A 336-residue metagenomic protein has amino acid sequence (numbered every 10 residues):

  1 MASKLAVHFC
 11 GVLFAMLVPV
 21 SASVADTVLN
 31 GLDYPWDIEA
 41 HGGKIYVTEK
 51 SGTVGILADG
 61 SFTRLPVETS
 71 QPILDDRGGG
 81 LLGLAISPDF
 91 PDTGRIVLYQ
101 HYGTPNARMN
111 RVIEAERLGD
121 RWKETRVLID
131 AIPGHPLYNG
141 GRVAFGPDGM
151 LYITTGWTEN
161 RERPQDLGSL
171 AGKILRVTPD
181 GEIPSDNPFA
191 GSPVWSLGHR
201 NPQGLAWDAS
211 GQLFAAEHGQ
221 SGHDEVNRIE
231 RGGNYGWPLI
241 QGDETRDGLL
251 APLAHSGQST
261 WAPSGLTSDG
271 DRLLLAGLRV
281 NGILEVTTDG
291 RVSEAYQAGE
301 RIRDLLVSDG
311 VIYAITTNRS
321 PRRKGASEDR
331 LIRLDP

Functional and structural regions predicted by a protein language model:
M1-K4: N-terminal secretory signal peptides that target proteins for export/translocation
H8-P19: Bacterial N-terminal signal peptides
A22-N160, Q212-G219, T260-V292, G310-P336: Acidic, Gly/Ser/Thr-rich repeat motifs that build Ca2+-stabilized beta-propeller blades
R64-R77, T125-N139, P179-S196, N234-G257: Surface-exposed loop and turn segments in beta-propeller and other repeat-based domains that flank or scaffold
E114-D120, V177-P184, I229-G236, P336: Short loop/turn segments immediately following beta-strands, especially the blade-tip and inter-blade linker loops
V194-H223: Repeat-solenoid scaffold signature
R291-D309: Conserved blade-ending motifs and adjacent loop-strand segments that build the rim/top face of beta-propeller domains
